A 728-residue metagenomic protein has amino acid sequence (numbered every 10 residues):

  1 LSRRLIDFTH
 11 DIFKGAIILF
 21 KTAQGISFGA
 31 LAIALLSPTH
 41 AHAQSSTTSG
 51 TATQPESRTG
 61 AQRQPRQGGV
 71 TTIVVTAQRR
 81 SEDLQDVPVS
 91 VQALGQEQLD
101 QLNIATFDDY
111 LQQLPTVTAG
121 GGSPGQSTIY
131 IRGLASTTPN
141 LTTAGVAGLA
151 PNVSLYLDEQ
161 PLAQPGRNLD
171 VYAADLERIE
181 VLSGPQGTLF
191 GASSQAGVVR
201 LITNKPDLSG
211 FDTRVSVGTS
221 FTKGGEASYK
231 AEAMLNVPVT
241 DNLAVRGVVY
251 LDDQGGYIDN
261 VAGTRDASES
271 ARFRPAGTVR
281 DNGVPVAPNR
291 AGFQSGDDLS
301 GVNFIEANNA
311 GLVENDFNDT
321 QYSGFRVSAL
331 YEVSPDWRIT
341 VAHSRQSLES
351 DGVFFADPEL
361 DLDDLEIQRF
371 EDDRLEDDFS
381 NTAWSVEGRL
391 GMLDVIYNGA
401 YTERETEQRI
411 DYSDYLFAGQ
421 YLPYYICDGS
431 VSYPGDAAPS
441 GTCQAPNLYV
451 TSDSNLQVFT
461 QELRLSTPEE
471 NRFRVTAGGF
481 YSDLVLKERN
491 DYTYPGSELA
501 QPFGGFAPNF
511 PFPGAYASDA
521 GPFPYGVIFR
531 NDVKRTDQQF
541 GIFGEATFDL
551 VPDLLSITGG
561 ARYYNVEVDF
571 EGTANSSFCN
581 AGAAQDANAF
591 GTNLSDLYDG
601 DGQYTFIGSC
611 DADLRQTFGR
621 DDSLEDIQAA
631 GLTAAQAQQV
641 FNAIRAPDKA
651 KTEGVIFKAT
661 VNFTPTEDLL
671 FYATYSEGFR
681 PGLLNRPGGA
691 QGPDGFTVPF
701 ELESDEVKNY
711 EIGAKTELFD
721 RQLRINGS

Functional and structural regions predicted by a protein language model:
S2-L102, D108-Q113, P335, I339: N-terminal Sec signal peptide and the immediately downstream disordered periplasmic leader that contains the TonB box
T76, D108, Q112-Q160: Extracytoplasmic beta-strand/coil segments of soluble accessory domains associated with Gram-negative outer-membrane
T128-I129, S347-A356, L360-L362, V485-K487 (+3 more regions): Surface-exposed extracellular loop regions of Gram-negative outer-membrane beta-barrel proteins, predominantly
T128-Y130, T143, V181, S194-V217 (+1 more regions): N-terminal periplasmic accessory domains that precede and gate Gram-negative outer-membrane beta-barrel machines
T143-S183, P275: Short acidic/polar hinge/loop motifs at secondary-structure boundaries that mediate gating or recognition
K223-S350, S380, L456-Q461, E469-S482 (+4 more regions): Transmembrane beta-barrel wall of Gram-negative outer-membrane proteins
D364-T382, A643-A650, I656, G678-N726: Outer-membrane beta-barrel signature, preferentially recognizing the C-terminal barrel domain of Gram-negative
S385-S413, T664-P687, E703-S728: Membrane-embedded beta-barrel scaffold of Gram-negative outer-membrane proteins
